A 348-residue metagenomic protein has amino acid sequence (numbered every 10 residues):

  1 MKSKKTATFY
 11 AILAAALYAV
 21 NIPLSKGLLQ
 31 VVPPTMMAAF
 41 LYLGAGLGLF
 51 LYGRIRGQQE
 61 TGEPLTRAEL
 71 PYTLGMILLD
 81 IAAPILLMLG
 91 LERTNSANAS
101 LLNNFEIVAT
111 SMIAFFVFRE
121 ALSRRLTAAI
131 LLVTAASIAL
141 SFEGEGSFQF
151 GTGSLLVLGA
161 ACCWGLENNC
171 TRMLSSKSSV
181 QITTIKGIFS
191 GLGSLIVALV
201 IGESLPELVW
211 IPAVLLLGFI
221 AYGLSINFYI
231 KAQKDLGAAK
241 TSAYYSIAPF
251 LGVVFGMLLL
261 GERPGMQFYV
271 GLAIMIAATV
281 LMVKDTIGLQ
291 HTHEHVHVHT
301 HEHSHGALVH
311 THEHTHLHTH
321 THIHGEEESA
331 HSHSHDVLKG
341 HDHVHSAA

Functional and structural regions predicted by a protein language model:
M1-A39, A45, G146-M173: Glycine-/small-residue-enriched transmembrane alpha-helix faces in small-molecule transporters and effluxers
F9, A15, A38-F40, P84 (+3 more regions): Helix-helix packing/entry segments at the starts of transmembrane helices
L17-I22, F50, R56-A97, N103 (+2 more regions): Specific transmembrane alpha-helical segments of multi-pass solute transporters/efflux pumps, especially DMT/EamA
L28, M37, L41, G90 (+7 more regions): Hydrophobic/aromatic residues within transmembrane alpha-helices of multi-pass small-molecule transporters
Q30-A82, A109, C163-E167, T184-I201 (+1 more regions): Transmembrane alpha-helices of multi-pass small-molecule transport proteins
P33-A45, L89-E106, F150-C162, L208-Y222: Structural signature of hydrophobic alpha-helical transmembrane segments
L49, I113, L122-F142, A161 (+4 more regions): Hydrophobic transmembrane alpha-helices of multi-pass small-molecule transport proteins
T66, P71, S100-N103, R119-A139 (+3 more regions): Loop-to-transmembrane alpha-helix entry segments
